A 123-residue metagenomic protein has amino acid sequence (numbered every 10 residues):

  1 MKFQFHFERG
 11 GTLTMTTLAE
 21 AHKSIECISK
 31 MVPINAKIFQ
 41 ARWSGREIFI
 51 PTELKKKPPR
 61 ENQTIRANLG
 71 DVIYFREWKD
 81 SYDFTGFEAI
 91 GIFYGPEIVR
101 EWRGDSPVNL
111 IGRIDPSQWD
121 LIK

Functional and structural regions predicted by a protein language model:
M1-E20: N-terminal intrinsically disordered, low-complexity, charge/repeat-rich segments that act as generic
M15-K123: Glycine-rich active-site loops that engage anionic ligands at enzyme catalytic sites
